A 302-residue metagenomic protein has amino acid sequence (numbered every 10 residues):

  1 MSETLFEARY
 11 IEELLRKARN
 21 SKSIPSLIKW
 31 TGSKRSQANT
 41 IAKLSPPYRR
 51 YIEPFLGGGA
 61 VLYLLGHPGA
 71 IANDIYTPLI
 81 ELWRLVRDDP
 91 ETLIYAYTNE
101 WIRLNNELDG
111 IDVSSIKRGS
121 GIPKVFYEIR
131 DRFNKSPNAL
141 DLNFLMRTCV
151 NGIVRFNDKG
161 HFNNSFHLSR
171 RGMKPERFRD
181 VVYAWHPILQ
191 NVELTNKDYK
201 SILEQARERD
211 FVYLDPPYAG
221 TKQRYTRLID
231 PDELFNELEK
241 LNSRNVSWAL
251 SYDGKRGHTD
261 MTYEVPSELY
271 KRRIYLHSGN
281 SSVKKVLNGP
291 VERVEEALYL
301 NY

Functional and structural regions predicted by a protein language model:
M1-Y51, F55, A60-V61, L65: S-adenosyl-L-methionine
I41-L44, Y51-L65, A72-T77, N143-V150 (+5 more regions): Conserved proline-anchored active-site loop of SAM-dependent methyltransferases that bridges a beta-strand
Y63-G66, L82, Q205-A206, K222-T226 (+1 more regions): A short acidic (Asp/Glu
P68-Q190: Class I S-adenosyl-L-methionine-dependent methyltransferase module
F162-R170, P217-E233: Mobile active-site "lid"/loop adjacent to the S-adenosyl-L-methionine
V181-E193, E237-W248: A structural motif corresponding to the C-terminal end of an alpha-helix and its immediate exit/capping segment
E193-T195, I274: General small-molecule cofactor/ligand-binding pocket signal
L228-Y302: Long, positively charged, glycine-interspersed low-complexity recognition regions
